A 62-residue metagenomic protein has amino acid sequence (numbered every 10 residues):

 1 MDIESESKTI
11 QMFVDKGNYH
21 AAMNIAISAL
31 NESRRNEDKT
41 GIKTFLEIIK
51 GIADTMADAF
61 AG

Functional and structural regions predicted by a protein language model:
M1-S5: TPR-adjacent "capping" and linker segments in tetratricopeptide-repeat scaffold/adaptor proteins
I10, L30, K50-G51: Conserved small-residue packing positions in alpha-helical repeats and bundles
I49-G62: Alpha-helical linker/edge segments of TPR/alpha-solenoid repeat scaffolds and analogous pre-/post-domain helices
